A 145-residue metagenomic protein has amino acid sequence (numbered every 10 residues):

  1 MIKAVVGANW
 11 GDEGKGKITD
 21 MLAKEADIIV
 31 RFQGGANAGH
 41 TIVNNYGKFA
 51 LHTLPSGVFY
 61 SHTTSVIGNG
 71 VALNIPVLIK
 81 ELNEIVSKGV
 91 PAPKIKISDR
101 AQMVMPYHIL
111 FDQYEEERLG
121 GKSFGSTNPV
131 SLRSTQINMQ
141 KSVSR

Functional and structural regions predicted by a protein language model:
M1-R145: Non-transmembrane, aqueous-exposed alpha-helical and coiled segments at domain scale
